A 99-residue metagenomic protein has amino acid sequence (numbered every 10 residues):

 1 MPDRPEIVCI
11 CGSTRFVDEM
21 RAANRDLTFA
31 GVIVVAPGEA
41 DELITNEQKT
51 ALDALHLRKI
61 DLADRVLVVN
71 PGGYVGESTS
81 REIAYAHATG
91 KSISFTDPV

Functional and structural regions predicted by a protein language model:
M1-V99: Conserved catalytic or regulatory cores that recognize and/or transform ribose-phosphate-containing ligands
